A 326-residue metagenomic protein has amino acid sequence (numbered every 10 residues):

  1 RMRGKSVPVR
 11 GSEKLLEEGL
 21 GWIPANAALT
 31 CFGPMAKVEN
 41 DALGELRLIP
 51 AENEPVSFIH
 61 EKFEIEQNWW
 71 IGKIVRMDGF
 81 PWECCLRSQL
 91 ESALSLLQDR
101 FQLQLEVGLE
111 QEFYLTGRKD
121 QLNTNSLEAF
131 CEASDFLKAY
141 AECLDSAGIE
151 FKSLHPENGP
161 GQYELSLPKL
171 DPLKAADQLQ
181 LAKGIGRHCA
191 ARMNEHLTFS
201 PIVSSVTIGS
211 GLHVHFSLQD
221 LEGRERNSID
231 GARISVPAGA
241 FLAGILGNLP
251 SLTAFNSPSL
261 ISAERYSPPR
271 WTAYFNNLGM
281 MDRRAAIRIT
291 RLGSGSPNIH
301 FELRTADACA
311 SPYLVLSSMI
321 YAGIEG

Functional and structural regions predicted by a protein language model:
R1, S217-R226, R291-I299: Short acidic (Asp/Glu) and glycine-rich catalytic loops that position anionic groups and cofactors
R1-P156, A175-Q178, G326: ATP/Mg2+-dependent ligation/transfer catalytic cores
Q104-G117, A147-L167, L197-S217, L252-L260: Core alpha/beta catalytic barrel or barrel-like domain that forms the active/cofactor pocket in diverse metabolic
Q121-N123, P168-L170, K174, I208-D230 (+2 more regions): Short glycine/threonine-rich loop-to-helix capping motif typified by GTGT followed within a few residues by an Asp-Pro
N123-F136, A141-E142, G223-L260: C-terminal helix-cap and adjacent tail motif
A129, L137-F151, L165-P172, K183 (+2 more regions): Accessory "access/gating" subregions that flank catalytic or transport cores
A175-N248: Acidic, glycine-rich loop-and-beta core segments that form the ion-binding/anion-interacting portion of active sites
S257-G326: C-terminal catalytic subdomain
